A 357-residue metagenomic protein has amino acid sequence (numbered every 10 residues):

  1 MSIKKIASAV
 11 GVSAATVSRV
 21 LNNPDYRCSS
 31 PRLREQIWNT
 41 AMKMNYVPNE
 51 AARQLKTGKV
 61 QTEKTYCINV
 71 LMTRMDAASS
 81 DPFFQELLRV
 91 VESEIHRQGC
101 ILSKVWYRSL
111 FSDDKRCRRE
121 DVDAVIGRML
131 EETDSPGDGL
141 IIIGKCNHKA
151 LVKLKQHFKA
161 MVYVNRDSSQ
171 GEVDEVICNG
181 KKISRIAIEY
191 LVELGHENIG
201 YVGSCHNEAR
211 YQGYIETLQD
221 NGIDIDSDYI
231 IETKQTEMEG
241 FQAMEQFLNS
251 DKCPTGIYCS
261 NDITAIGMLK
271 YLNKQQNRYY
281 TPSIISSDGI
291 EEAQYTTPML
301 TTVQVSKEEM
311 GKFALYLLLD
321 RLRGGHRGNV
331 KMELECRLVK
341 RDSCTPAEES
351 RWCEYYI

Functional and structural regions predicted by a protein language model:
M1-G58: N-terminal helix-turn-helix DNA-binding module of bacterial transcription factors
V60-E189, E193, F247-N249, C253 (+1 more regions): Alpha-helical recognition/docking segments in bacterial nutrient-uptake and carbohydrate-utilization systems
P82-C100, I183-A187, C205-D224, E239 (+2 more regions): Short, solvent-exposed amphipathic alpha-helices that sit in or adjacent to ligand/effector-binding or catalytic
H96-R116, N198-Y201, I215-E239: Short beta-strand elements in bilobed, periplasmic/extracellular small-molecule ligand-binding domains
T133-I143, N198-S204, I230, D251-T264 (+1 more regions): Periplasmic-binding protein-like
V173-Y201, E237-E245, A265, V305-R323: Hydrophobic alpha-helical segments within soluble ligand-binding/sensing domains
R185-G222, H326, V330-T345: An alpha-beta-alpha
E245-I357: Flexible loop/turn connectors
